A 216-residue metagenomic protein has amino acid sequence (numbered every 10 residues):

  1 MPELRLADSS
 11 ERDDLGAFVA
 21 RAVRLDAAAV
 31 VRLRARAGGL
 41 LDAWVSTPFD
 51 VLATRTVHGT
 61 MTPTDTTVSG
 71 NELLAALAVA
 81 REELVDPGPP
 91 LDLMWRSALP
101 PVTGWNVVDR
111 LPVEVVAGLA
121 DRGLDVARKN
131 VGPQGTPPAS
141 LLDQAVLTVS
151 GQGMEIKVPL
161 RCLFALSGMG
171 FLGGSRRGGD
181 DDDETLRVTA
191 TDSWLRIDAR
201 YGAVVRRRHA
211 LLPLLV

Functional and structural regions predicted by a protein language model:
M1-V57: N-terminal ordered "arm"
S9, V51-R55, T67, N71 (+3 more regions): Low-complexity, intrinsically disordered regions enriched in charged/polar residues
R36, T56, T67, S150 (+1 more regions): Generic detector of intrinsically disordered, low-complexity, polar/charged segments
A37-G38, G70-L74, R208-H209: Generic N-terminal initiation segments characterized by hydrophobic and/or small/turn-forming residues
W44-V45, L52-M61, V204-P213: Short amphipathic beta-strand/extended segments with alternating polar/hydrophobic composition
L52-P87: A broadly used, surface-exposed interaction patch
A76-V216: Long, compositionally biased intrinsically disordered terminal regions
